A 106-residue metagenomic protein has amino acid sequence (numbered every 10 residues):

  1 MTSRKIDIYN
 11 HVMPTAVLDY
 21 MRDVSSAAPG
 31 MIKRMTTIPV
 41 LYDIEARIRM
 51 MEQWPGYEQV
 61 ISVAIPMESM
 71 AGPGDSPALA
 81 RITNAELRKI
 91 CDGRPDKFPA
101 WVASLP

Functional and structural regions predicted by a protein language model:
M1-P106: Helix-coil boundary/capping segments in enzymes
